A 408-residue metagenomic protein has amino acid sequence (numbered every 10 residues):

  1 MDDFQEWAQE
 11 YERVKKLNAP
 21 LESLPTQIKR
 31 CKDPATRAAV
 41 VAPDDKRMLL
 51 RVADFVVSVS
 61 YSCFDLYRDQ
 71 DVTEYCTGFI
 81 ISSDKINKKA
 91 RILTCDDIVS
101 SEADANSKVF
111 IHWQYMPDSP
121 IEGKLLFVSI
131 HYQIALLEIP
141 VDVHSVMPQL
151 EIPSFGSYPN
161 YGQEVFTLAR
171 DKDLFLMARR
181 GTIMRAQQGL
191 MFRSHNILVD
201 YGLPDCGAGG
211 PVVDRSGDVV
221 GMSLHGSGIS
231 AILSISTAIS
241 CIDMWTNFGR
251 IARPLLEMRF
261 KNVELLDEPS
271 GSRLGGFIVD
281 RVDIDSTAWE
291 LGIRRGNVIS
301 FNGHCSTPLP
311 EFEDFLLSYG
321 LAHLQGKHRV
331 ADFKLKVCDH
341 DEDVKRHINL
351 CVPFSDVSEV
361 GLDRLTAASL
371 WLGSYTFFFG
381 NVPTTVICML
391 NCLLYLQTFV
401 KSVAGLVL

Functional and structural regions predicted by a protein language model:
D2-A19, S23-K29, D45, R215 (+5 more regions): C-terminal cap/linker of serine protease catalytic domains
D2-E12, K16-A19, I98, F110-P117 (+2 more regions): Short glycine/Trp-rich loop-beta-loop segment that forms part of the substrate-binding cleft
E6, N18-A35, M48-F55, Y75 (+5 more regions): Catalytic-histidine neighborhood of serine endopeptidases, predominantly the chymotrypsin-like S1/PA family
V57-V59, G78, A90, T94 (+14 more regions): Terminal peptide-recognition signature
T77, Y201-P211, K261-F301, C305-T307: PDZ/PDZ-like domain segments forming the peptide/carboxylate-binding groove, activating on the N-terminal beta-strands
K88-L93, S216-V220, L224, A288-L316: Conserved PDZ fold ligand-binding element
S101, F127, V146-H195, P204 (+2 more regions): Flexible, gly/ser-rich surface segments that form the specificity/activation loops bordering the active-site cleft
S145, E151, D332-C392, F399-L408: C-terminal, low-ordered peptide segments at domain boundaries
